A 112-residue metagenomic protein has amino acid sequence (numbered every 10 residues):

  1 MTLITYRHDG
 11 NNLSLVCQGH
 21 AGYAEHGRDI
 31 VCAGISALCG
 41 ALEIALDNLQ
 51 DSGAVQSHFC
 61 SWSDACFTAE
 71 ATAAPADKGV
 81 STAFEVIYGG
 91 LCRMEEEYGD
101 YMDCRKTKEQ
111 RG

Functional and structural regions predicted by a protein language model:
M1-I30, G40-G112: N-terminal intrinsically disordered, cationic/polar leader segments that include organellar targeting peptides
V31-I35: Short, conserved glycine- and acidic-residue-centered signature motifs in active-site or ligand-binding loops
